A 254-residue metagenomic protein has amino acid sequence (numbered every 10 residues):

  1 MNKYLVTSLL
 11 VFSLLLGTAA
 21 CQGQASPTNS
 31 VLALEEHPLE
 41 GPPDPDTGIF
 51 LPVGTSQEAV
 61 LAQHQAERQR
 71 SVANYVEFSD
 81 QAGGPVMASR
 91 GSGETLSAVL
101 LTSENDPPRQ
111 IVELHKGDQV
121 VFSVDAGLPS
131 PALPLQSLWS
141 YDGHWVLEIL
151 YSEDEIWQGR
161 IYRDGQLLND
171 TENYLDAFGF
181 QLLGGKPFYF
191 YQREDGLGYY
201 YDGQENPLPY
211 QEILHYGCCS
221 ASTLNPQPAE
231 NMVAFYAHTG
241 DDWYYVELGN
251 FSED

Functional and structural regions predicted by a protein language model:
M1-S8: Bacterial N-terminal signal peptides that target proteins for export
L10-V11, D202: Short, linear, compositionally biased motifs with a strong N-terminal bias
G17-A20: C-terminal motif of bacterial Sec signal peptides marking the signal peptidase cleavage site
Q22-Q24: Bacterial signal peptide processing site
P27-D254: Non-catalytic tandem-repeat scaffold regions and their flanking low-complexity/translocation tails
